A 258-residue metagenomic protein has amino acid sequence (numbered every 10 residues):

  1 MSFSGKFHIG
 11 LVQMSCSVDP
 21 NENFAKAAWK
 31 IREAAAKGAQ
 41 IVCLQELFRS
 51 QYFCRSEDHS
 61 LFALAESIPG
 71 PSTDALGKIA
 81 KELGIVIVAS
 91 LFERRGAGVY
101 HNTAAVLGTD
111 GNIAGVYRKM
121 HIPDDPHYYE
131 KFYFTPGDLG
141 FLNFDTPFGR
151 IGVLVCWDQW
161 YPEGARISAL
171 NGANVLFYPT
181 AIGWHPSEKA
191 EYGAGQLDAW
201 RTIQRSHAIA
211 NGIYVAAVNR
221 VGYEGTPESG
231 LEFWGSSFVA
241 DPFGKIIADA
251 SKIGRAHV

Functional and structural regions predicted by a protein language model:
M1-Q40, F177: N-terminal active-site segment of His-dependent metallophosphoesterases
S2-I9, N143-G152, V175: Beta-strand-turn-beta hairpins that frame and shape the catalytic cleft of phosphate-ester-processing enzymes
I9, V106-A114, F238-A248: Short, glycine-anchored, charge-dense loop/turn motifs used at functional sites
Q13, L91, V106-G108, R118-H121 (+2 more regions): Short, structured patches in soluble enzyme cores that scaffold and shape functional sites
P20, W29-V116, I182-S206, A210-I213: Cys-nucleophile CN-hydrolase/nitrilase-fold catalytic domain and related Cys-dependent amidase chemistry that acts on
A65-V88, C156-G254: CN hydrolase (nitrilase-like) catalytic-core segments centered on the catalytic cysteine and neighboring Lys/Glu
H127-L142, W157-Y161: Active-site glycine-rich loop that binds ribose-phosphate moieties when present
A256-V258: Conserved small/polar residues in nucleotide/adenosyl-binding loops
